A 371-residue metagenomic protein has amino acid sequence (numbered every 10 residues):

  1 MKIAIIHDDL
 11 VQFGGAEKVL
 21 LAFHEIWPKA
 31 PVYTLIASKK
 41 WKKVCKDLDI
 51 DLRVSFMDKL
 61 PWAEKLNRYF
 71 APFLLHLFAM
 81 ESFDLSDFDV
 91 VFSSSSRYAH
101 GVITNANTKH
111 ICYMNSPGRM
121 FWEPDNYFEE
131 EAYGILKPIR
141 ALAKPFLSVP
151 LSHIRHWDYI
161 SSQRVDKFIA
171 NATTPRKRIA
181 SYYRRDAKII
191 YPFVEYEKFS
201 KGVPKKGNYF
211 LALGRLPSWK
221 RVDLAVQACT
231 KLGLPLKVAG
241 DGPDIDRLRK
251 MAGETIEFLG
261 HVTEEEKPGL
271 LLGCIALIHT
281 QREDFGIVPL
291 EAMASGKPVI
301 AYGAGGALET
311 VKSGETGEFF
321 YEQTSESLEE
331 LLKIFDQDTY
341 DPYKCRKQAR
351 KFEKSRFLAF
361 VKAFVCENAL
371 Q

Functional and structural regions predicted by a protein language model:
I26-H100: Active-site donor-binding segments of glycosyltransferases and PAPS-dependent sulfotransferases
Y133-F168, R176: Membrane-proximal helix-turn-helix segments that form the acceptor-binding/catalytic region of lipid-linked
F199-K220, V226-K237: Conserved donor-binding/catalytic core segment of Leloir-type glycosyltransferases
D246-P268: Nucleotide-activated donor-binding/catalytic signature segment of Leloir-type glycosyltransferases, i.e., the conserved
G260, S313-G314, E318-S325, K333-T339: Conserved acidic donor-binding segment of nucleotide-sugar-dependent glycosyltransferases
L272-D284, K297-P298: Acidic donor-binding loop of glycosyltransferase active sites
E291, G303-F320: Short acidic/histidine- and often glycine-rich active-site loop of Leloir-type glycosyltransferases that engages
Q323-E326, D336-N368: A charged, aromatic-enriched C-terminal amphipathic alpha-helix characteristic of glycosyltransferases across folds
